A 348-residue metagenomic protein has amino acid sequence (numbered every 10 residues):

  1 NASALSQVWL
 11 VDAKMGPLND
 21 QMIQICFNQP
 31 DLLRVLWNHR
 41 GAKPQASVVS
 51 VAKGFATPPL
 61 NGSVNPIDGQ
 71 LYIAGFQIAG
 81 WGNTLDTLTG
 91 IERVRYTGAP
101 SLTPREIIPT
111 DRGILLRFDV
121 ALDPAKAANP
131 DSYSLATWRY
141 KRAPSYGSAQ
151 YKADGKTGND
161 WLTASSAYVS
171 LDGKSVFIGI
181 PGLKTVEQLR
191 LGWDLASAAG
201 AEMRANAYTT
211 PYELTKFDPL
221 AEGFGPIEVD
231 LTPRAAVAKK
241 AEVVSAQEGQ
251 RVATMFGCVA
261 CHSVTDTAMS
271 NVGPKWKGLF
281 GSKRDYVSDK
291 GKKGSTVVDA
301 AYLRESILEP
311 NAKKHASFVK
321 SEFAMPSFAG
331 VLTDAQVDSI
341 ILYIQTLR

Functional and structural regions predicted by a protein language model:
N1-S101, R105-G113: Beta-propeller domains with acidic blade repeats across secreted/periplasmic ectodomains and cytosolic WD/CNH propellers
G98-T103, D123, G192-V237: Acidic, Ser/Thr/Gly/Pro-rich low-complexity segments and short DxT(G/T)-type signature motifs
G113-K126, I180: A short glycine/threonine-centered beta-strand motif
A121-S166, L191-S197, A205-T209: Short, surface-exposed alpha-helix to beta-strand junction/turn motifs within ectodomains of secreted and cell-envelope
P181-E187: Surface-exposed, short loops/turns at beta-strand junctions within beta-sandwich domains
V229-T254, K293-V297: Electrostatic cytochrome c docking/interface patches
Q250, A260-L308, P326-V331: Gly/Gly-Pro-rich "capping" loops immediately C-terminal to redox-active cysteine motifs in periplasmic/lumenal
F323-R348: C-terminal capping alpha-helices of c-type cytochrome domains
